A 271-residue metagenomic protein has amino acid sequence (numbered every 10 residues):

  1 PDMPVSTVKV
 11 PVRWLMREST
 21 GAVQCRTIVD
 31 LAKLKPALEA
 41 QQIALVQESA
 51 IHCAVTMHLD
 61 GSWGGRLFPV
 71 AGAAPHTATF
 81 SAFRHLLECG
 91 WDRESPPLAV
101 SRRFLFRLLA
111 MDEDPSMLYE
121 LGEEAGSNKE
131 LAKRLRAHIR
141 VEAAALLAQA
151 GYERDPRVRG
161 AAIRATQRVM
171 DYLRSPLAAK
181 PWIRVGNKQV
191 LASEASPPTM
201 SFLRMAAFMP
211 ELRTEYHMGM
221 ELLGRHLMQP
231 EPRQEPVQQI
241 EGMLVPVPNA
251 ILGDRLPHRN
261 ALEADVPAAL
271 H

Functional and structural regions predicted by a protein language model:
P1-H271: Preference for long, amphipathic alpha-helical scaffolds in soluble/luminal domains and all-alpha bundles
